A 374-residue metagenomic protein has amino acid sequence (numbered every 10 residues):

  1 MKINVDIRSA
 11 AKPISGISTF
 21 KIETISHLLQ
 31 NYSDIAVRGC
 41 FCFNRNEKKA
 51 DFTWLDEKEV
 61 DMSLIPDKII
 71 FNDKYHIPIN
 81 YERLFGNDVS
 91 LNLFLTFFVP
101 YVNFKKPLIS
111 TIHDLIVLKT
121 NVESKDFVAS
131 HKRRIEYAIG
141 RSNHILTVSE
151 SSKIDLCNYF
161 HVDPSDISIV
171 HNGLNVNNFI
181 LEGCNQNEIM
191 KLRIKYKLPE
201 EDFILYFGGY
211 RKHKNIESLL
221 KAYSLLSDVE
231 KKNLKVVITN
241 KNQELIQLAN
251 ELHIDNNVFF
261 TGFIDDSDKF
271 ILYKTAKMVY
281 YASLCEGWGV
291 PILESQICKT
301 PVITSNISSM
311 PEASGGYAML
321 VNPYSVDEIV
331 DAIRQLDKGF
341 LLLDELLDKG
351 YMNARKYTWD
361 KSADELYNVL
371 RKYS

Functional and structural regions predicted by a protein language model:
M1-S374: Carbohydrate transferase catalytic cores enriched for Leloir-type hexosyltransferases
